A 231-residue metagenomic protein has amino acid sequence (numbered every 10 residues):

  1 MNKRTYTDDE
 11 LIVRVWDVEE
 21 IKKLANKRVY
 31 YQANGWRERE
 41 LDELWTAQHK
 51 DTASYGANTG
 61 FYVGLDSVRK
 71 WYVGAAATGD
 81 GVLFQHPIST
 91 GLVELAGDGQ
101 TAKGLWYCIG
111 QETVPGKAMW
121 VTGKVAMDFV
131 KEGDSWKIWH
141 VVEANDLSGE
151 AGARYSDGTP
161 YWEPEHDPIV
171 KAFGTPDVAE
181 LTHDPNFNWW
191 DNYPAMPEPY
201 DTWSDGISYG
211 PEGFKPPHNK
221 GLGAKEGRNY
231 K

Functional and structural regions predicted by a protein language model:
N2-N26, Y30, N34, S135-K231: Terminal "cap-and-tail" regions of soluble proteins that handle hydrophobic small molecules
K27, S67-K70, K124: Alpha-helical elements of Rossmann-like donor-binding domains used by nucleotide-donor carbohydrate transfer enzymes
R37-E112: A solvent-exposed, acidic/Ser-Thr-rich amphipathic alpha-helical stretch
V82-Q85, K117-V121: A generic structural micro-feature
I88-V93, K124-V130: Hydrophobic/aromatic beta-strand elements that line small-molecule binding cavities or substrate pockets in beta-rich
T101-K103, V130, K137: General beta-strand recognition
C108-E112, F129-K131, N145: Beta-strand elements of well-folded, non-transmembrane domains
G110-M119, L147-G149: Short, cysteine-centered beta-strand-loop-beta hairpins and adjacent loop/turn segments enriched in charged/polar
